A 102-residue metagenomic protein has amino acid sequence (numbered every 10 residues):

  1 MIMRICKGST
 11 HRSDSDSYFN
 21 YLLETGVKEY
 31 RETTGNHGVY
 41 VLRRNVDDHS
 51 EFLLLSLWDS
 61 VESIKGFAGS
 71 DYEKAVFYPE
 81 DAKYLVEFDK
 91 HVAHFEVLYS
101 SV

Functional and structural regions predicted by a protein language model:
I2-S9, Y40-S70: Short, well-ordered beta-strand segments in beta-rich or mixed alpha/beta enzyme and ligand-binding folds
T10-R12, S60, E96-Y99: Non-catalytic surface loops within mature trypsin-like serine protease
R12-G38, V76-D81: Short amphipathic alpha-helical segments
S15-S17, S63-K65, S101-V102: Intrinsically disordered, low-complexity acidic/polar segments
L23, R31, K65-A68, V86: Alpha-helix boundary recognition
Y40-H49, F77-V102: Glycine-rich beta-strand-turn "strand-cap" elements at beta-sheet edges
W58, K74-F77: A short hydrophobic/aromatic micro-motif that marks alpha-helical segments and, especially, helix-coil
